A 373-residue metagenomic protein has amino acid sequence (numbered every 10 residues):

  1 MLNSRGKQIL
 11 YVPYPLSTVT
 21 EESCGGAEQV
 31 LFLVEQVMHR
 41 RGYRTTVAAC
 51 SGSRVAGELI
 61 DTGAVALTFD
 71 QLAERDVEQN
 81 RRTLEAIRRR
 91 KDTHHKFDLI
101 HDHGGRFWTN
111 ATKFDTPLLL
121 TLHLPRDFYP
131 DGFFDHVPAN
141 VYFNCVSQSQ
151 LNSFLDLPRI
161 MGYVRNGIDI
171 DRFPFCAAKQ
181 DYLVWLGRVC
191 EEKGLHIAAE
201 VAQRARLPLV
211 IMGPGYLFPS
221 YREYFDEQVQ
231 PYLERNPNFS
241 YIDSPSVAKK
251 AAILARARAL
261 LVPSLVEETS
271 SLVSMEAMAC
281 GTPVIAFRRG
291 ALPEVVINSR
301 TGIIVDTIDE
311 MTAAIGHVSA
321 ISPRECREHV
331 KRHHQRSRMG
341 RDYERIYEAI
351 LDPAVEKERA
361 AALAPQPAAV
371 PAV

Functional and structural regions predicted by a protein language model:
M1-V373: Catalytic cores of nucleotide-sugar-dependent glycosyltransferases that transfer UDP/GDP/TDP-activated
